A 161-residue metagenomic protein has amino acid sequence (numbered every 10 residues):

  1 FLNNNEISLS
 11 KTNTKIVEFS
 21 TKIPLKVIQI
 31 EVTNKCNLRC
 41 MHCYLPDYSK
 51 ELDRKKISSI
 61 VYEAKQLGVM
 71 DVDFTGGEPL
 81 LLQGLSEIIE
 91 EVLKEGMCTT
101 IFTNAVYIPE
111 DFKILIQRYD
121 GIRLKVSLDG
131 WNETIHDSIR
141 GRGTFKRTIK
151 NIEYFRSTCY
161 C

Functional and structural regions predicted by a protein language model:
F1-D47, Y62-K65: N-terminal pre-core extensions flanking Radical SAM catalytic domains
N5-E6, L52-K55: Non-heme iron-sulfur electron-transfer modules
L38, K50, E133-T134: Glycine-centered loop/turn positions within well-structured domains that cap or flank conserved ligand/cofactor-binding
R54-F74, L82-C161: Radical SAM/AdoMet-radical enzyme domain recognition
